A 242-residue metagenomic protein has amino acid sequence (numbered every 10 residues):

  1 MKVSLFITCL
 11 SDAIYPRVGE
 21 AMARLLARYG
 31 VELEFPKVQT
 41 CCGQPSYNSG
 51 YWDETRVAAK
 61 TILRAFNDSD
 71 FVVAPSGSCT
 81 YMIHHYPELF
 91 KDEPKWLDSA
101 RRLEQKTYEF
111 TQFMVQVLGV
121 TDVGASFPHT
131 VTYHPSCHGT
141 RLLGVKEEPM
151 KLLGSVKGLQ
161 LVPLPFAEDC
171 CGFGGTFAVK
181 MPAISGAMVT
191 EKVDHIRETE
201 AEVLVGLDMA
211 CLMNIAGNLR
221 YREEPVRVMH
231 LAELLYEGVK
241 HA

Functional and structural regions predicted by a protein language model:
M1-A242: Iron-sulfur cluster-binding electron-transfer modules in prokaryotic oxidoreductases
